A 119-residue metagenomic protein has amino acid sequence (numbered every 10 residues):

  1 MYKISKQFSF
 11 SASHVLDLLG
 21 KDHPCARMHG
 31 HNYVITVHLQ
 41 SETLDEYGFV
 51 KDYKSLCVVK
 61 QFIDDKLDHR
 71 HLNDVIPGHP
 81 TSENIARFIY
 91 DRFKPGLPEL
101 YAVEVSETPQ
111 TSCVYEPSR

Functional and structural regions predicted by a protein language model:
M1-R119: Charge-rich, low-complexity N-terminal segments
